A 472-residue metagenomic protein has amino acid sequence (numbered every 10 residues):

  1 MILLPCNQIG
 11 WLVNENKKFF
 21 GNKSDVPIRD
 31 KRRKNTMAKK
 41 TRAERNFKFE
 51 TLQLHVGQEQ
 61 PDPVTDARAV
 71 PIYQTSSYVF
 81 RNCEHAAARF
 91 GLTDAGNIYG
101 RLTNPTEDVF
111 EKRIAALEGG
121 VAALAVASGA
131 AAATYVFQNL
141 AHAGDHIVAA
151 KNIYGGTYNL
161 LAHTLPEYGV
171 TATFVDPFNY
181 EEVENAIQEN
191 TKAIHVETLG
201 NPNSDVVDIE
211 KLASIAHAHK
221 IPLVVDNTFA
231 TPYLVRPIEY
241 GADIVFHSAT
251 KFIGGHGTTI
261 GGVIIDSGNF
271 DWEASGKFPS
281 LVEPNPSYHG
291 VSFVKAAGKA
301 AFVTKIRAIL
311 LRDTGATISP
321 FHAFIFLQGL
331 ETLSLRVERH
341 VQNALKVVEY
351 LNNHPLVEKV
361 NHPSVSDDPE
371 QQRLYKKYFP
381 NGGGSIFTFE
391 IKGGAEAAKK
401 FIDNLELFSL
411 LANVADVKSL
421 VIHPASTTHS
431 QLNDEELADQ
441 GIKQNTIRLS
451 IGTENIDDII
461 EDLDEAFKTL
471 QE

Functional and structural regions predicted by a protein language model:
K18, K23-T36: Short, Lys/Arg-enriched N-terminal segments with co-localized hydrophobic residues within the first ~10-30 amino acids
N22, A38-K39, V121, A162 (+5 more regions): PLP-dependent enzyme catalytic core of the Aspartate aminotransferase-like
A38-Y73, I264: Short conserved active-site loop signatures built around small residues
R42-E44, Q60-P61, A123-H354, N361: Conserved PLP-enzyme active-site core in the AAT-like
N82-A131, G156-H163: Conserved N-terminal alpha-helix of the aminotransferase class I/II PLP-enzyme fold
V337, L345, E349-N352, L356-I447 (+1 more regions): Conserved C-terminal alpha-helix-loop-beta "cap" of PLP-dependent enzymes that closes/shapes the active-site mouth
